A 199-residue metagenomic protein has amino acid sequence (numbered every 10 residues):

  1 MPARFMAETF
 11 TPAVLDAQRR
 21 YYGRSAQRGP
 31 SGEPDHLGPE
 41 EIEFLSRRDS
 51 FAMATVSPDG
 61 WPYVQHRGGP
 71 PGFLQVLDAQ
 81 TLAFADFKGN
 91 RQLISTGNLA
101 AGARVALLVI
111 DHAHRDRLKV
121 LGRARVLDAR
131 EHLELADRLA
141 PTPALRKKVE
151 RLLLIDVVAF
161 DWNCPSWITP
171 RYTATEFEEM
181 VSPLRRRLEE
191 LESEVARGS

Functional and structural regions predicted by a protein language model:
M1-S199: Binding-site signature for planar aromatic cofactors or substrates
